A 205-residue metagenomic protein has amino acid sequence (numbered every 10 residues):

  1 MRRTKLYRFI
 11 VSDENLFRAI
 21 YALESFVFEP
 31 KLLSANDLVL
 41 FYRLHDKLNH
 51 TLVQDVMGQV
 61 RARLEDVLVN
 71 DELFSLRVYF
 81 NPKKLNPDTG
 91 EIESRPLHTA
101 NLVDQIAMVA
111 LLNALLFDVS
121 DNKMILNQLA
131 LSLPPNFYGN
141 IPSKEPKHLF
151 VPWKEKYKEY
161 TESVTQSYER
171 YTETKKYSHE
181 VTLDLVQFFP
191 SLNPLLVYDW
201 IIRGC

Functional and structural regions predicted by a protein language model:
M1-C205: Conserved two-metal-ion catalytic palm core of "right-hand" nucleic acid polymerases, unifying RNA-dependent RNA
